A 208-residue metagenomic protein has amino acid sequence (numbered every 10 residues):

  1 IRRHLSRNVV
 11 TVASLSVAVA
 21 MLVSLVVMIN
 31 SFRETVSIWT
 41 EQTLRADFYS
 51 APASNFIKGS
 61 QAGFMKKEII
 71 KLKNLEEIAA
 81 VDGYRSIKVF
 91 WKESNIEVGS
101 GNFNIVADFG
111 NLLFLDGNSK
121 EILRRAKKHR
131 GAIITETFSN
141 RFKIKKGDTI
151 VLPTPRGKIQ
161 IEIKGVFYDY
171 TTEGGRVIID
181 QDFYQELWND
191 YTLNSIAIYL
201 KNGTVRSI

Functional and structural regions predicted by a protein language model:
I1-H4: A short amphipathic helical element positioned immediately N-terminal to and/or at the very start of a transmembrane
N8, V12-V98: Hydrophobic, regular-secondary-structure patches
T43, A126-K127, D169-S207: Small-residue transmembrane helix packing/gating motifs
D47-N55, F138-S139, V151, Y191-I208: A short beta-strand structural signal in non-transmembrane regions
S54, N102, R156, F167-Y170 (+1 more regions): A generic structural motif
K58, K67-F142, K146, Q160 (+1 more regions): Short beta-strand boundary microenvironments
T137-F138, K146-P153, F183: ABC-type nucleotide-binding domain
T154-I161: Short coil-to-beta-strand transition motifs
